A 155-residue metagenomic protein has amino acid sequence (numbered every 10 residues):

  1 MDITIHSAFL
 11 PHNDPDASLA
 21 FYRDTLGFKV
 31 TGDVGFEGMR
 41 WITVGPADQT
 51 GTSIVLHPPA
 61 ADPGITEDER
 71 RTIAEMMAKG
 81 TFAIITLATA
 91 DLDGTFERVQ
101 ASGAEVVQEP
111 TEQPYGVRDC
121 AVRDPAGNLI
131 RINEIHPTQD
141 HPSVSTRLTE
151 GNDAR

Functional and structural regions predicted by a protein language model:
M1-L19, E37-R40, F82-L87, N133-R155: N-terminal beta-strand motif that seeds the catalytic metal site of vicinal oxygen chelate
D2, L10-A61: Core segments of cupin and vicinal oxygen chelate
N13-D16, D62-L129: Vicinal oxygen chelate
G45-Q49, V122-P125, I135: Active-site beta-strand termini and strand-to-loop segments that position acidic
S53, L129-I132: Short glycine-/small-residue motifs
S53-L56, I65-D68, R98, P142-T146: Short, charged, solvent-exposed linker or helix-capping segments at domain edges/interfaces that act as flexible hinges
L56-A61, T72-M76, N133-D140: Hydrophobic, well-ordered secondary-structure segments that either form specific early membrane-associated helices used
